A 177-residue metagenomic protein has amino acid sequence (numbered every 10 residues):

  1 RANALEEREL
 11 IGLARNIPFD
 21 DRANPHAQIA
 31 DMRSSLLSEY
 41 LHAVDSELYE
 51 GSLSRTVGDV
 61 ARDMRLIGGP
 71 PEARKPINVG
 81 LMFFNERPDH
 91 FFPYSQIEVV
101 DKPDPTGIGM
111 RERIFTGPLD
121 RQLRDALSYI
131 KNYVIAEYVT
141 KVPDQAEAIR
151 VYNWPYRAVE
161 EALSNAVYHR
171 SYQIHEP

Functional and structural regions predicted by a protein language model:
R1-P177: Active-site helix-to-loop segments that bind/position phosphate- or nucleotide-bearing substrates and donors across
